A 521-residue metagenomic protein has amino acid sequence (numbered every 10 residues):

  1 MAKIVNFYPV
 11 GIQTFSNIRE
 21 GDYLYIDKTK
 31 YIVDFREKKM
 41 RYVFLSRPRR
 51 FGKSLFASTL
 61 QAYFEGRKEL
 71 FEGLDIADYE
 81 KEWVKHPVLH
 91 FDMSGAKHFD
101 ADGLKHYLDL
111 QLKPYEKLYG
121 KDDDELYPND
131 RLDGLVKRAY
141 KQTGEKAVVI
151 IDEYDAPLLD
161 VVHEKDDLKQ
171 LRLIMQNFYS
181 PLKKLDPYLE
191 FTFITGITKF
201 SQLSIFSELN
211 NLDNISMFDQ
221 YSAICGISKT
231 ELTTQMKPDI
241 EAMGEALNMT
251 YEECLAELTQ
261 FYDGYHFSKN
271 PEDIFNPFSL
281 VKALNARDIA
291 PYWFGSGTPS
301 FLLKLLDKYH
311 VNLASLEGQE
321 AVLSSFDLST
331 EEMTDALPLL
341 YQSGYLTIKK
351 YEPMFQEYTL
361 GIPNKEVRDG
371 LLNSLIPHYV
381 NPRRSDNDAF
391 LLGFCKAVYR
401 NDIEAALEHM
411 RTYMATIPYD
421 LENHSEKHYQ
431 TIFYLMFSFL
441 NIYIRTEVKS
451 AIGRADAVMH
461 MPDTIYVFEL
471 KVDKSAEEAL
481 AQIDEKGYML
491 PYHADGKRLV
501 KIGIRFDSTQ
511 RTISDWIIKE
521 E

Functional and structural regions predicted by a protein language model:
M1-S425, L440: Phosphate-binding site recognition
V148, T464-Y466, V500: Structural motif
L168-I174, V472-M489: Mg2+/Mn2+-dependent nuclease catalytic core
F433, A455-V472, K486: Conserved catalytic cores of phosphodiester-cleaving nucleases, focusing on short active-site segments
M436-S450: A short acidic/basic microdomain associated with nuclease active sites
A451-A455, K497: Short beta-strand or tight-loop elements that sit immediately N-terminal to catalytic metal-binding acidic residues
P491, D495-E521: Domain-level recognition of nuclease-like catalytic cores that cleave nucleotide substrates
